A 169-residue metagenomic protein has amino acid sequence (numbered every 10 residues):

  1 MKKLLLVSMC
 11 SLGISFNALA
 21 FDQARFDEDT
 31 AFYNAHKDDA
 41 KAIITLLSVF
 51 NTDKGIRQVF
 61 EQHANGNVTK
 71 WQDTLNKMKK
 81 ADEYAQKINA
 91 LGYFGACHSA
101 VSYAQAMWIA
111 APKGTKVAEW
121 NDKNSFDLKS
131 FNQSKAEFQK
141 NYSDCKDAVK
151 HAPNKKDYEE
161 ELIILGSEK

Functional and structural regions predicted by a protein language model:
K2-S8: Sec-dependent signal peptide recognition, specifically the positively charged N-region followed immediately by
G13-N17: N-terminal signal peptide c-region/cleavage motif recognized by signal peptidases
D22-C97, K123, D127-G166: Alpha-helical segments in soluble extracytoplasmic regions
H98-A110: Amphipathic alpha-helical repeat scaffolds of TPR domains
G114-W120: Membrane-helix boundary connector in multi-pass membrane proteins
